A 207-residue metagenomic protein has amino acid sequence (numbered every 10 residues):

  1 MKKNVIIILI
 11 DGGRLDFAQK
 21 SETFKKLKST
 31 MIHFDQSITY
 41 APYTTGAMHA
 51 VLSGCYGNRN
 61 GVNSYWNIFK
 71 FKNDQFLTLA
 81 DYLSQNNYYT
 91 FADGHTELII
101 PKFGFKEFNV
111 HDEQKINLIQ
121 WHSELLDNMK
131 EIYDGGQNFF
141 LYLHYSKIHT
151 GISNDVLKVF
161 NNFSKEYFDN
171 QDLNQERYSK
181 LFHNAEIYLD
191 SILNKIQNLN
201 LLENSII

Functional and structural regions predicted by a protein language model:
M1-I207: Catalytic domains that recognize anionic headgroups
